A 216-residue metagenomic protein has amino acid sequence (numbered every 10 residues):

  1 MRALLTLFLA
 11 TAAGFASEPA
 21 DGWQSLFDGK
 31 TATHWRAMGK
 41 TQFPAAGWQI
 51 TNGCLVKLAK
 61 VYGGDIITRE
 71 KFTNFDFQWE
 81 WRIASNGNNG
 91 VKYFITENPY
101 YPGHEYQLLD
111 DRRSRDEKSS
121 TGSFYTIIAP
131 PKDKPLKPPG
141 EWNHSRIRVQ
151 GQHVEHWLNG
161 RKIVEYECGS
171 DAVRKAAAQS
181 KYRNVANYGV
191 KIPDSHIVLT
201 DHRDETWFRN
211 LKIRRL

Functional and structural regions predicted by a protein language model:
A3-A12: Sec-dependent N-terminal signal peptides
F15-L216: Carbohydrate-interacting regions of secretory-pathway proteins
